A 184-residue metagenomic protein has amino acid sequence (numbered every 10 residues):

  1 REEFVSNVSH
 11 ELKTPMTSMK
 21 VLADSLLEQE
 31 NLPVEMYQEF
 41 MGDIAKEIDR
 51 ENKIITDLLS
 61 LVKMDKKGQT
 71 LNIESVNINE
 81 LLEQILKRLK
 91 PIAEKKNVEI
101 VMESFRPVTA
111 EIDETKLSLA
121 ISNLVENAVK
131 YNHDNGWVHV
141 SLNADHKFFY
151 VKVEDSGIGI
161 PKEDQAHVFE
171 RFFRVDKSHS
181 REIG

Functional and structural regions predicted by a protein language model:
L27-V34: Short acidic helix/loop segment immediately C-terminal to the autophosphorylated histidine in two-component histidine
K46-I54: Short alpha-helical segment of the dimerization/phosphotransfer core of two-component systems
K66-V76, E80, E111: Short flexible loop/turn segments at helix-to-beta-strand junctions within the C-terminal catalytic HATPase_c
N72-S75, E94-K95, E99-T109: Conserved catalytic submotifs in the C-terminal HATPase_c
A128-V129: Short helix-loop "hinge" at the ATP-lid/N-box region of the Bergerat-fold HATPase_c
N135-K147: Short beta-strand/loop element within the Bergerat-fold HATPase_c
D155: Acidic ATP/Mg2+-coordinating residue in the GHKL
I160-F172: Short conserved segment of the HATPase_c
